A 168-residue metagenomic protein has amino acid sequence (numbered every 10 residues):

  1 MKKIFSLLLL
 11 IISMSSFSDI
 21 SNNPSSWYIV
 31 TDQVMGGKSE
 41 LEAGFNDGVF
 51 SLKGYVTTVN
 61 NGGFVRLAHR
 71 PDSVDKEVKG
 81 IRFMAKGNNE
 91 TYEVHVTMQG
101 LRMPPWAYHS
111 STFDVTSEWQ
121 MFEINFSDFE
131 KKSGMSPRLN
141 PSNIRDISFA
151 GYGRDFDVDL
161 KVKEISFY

Functional and structural regions predicted by a protein language model:
I4-S13: Sec-dependent N-terminal signal peptides
S16-Y168: Beta-rich carbohydrate-recognition modules and glycan-binding surfaces
